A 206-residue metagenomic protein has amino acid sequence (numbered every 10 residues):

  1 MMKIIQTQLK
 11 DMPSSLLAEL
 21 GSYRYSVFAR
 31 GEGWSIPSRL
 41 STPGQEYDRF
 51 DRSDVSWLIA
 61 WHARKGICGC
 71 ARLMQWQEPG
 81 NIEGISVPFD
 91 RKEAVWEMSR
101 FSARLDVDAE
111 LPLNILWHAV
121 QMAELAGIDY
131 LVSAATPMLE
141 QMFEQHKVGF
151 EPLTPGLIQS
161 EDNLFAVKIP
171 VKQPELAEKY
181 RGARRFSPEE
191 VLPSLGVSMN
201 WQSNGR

Functional and structural regions predicted by a protein language model:
M1-E46, W57-W61: Short amphipathic alpha-helix that is part of the acyltransferase structural core
P43-D48, I85-V87: Short, P/G- and charge-enriched loop/turn segments at secondary-structure junctions
Y47-L58, G80: A short helix-loop-beta-strand connector motif used in the catalytic cores of GNAT acetyltransferases and, in some
I59, K65-Q75: Conserved beta-strand in the GNAT
H62-K65, D106, P170-E175: Short loop segments at secondary-structure junctions
M74-P88: Extended low-complexity intrinsically disordered regions
G84-P170: Acyl-donor binding region in acyl/amide transferases
N163-R206: Charge-rich, low-complexity intrinsically disordered segments
